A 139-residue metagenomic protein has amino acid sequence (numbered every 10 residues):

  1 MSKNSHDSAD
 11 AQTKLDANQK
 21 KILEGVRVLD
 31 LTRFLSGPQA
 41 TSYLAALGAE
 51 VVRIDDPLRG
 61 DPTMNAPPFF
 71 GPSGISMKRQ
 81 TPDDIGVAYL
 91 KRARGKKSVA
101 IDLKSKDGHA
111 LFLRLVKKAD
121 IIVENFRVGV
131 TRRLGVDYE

Functional and structural regions predicted by a protein language model:
M1-E139: N-terminal helix-loop segment corresponding to the beta1-alpha1 unit of nucleotide/adenylate-binding folds
